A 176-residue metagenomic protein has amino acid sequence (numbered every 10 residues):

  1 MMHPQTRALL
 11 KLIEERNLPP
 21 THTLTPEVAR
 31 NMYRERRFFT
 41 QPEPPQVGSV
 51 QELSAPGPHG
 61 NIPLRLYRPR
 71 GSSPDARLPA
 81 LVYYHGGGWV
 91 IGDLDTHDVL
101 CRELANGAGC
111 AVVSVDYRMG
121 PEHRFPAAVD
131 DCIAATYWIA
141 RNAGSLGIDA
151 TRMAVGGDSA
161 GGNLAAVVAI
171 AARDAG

Functional and structural regions predicted by a protein language model:
M1-P63: A glycine/proline-hinged amphipathic helix-loop "lid/cap" segment that gates access to hydrophobic ligand pockets
P56-P58, L64-R77: Short beta-strand-to-loop junctions in surface cap/lid or active-site-entrance loops
A76-G87: Short beta-strand element of the alpha/beta-hydrolase
D93-D95, H123-F125: Conserved catalytic-core motifs of eukaryotic protein kinase domains, centered on the activation segment
D95-V115: Short amphipathic alpha-helix adjacent to the substrate-entry channel of hydrolases
N106, V113-R124, D130-R152: Conserved acidic catalytic loop of the alpha/beta-hydrolase fold
A134-G176: Primarily recognizes the serine-hydrolase "nucleophile elbow" in alpha/beta-hydrolase and SGNH/GDSL folds
